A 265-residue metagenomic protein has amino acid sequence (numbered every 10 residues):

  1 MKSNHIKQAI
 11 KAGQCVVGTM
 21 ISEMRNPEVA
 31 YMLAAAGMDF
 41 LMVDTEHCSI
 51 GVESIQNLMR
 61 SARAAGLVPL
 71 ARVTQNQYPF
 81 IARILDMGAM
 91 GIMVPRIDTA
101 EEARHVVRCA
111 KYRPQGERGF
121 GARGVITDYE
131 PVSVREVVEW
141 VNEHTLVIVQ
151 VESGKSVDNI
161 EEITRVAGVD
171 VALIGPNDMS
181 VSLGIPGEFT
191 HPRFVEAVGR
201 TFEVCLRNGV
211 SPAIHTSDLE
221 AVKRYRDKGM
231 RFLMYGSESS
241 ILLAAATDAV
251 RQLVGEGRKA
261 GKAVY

Functional and structural regions predicted by a protein language model:
M1-M20, Y129-E143, G199-R200, L206-R207 (+2 more regions): N-terminal amphipathic alpha-helix/helix-capping segment at the start of soluble metabolic enzymes
M1-P69, Q75-N76, R108, V147 (+1 more regions): Conserved N-terminal beta1-alpha1 strand-loop-helix module at the mouth
G18, L41-M42, M93, L173 (+2 more regions): Conserved beta-strand positions in the central sheet of alpha/beta enzyme cores
M20-M24, E46, T74-N76, I97 (+4 more regions): Active-site beta-loop-alpha junctions enriched in small/polar residues
A30-Y31, N76-M90, V94, T99-A103 (+2 more regions): Catalytic cores of alpha/beta
V52-D86, R108-Q115, E139-E143, T190-A213 (+1 more regions): Alpha-helix-loop-beta-strand connector modules within alpha/beta enzyme cores
P79, G91-A167, V181, G257 (+1 more regions): Conserved anion-binding
G91-H105, R118, A172-V181, M230-A249: Glycine-rich phosphate-binding active-site loops on the catalytic face of alpha/beta enzymes
